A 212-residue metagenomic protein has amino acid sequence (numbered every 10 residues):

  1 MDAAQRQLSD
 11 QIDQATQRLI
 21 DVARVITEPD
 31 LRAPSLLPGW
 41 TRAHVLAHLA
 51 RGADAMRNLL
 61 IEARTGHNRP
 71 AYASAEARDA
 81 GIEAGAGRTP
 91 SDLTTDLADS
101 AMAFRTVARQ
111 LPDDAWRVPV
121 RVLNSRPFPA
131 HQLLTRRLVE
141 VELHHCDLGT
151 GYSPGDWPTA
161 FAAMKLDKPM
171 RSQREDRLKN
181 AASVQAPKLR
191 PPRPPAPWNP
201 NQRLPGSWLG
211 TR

Functional and structural regions predicted by a protein language model:
M1-D21: Short, extreme N-terminal leader segments that mark the start of a protein/domain
M1-Q7, I61-A71, T95, Q110-R212: Structured surface interface patches that mediate subunit assembly and partner/cofactor docking
S9, D13, L46, A50 (+2 more regions): Short amphipathic alpha-helical segments with heptad-repeat character
Q14, L37-W40, H44-R51, R136-V139: Aromatic- and histidine-enriched alpha-helix N-cap/loop-to-helix transition segments that scaffold the rims
T16-I20, R24, A53-R57, A98-P112 (+2 more regions): Structural signal for well-ordered, non-membrane alpha-helices
D21-T41, Q110-R126: Helix-loop segments that flank and shape redox-cofactor active sites
L46-A75: Conserved alpha-helical segments that form or flank metal/cofactor-binding pockets of metalloenzymes
R78-S100: A short, structured beta-strand-centered segment in the mid-to-C-terminal lobe of catalytic cores from group-transfer
